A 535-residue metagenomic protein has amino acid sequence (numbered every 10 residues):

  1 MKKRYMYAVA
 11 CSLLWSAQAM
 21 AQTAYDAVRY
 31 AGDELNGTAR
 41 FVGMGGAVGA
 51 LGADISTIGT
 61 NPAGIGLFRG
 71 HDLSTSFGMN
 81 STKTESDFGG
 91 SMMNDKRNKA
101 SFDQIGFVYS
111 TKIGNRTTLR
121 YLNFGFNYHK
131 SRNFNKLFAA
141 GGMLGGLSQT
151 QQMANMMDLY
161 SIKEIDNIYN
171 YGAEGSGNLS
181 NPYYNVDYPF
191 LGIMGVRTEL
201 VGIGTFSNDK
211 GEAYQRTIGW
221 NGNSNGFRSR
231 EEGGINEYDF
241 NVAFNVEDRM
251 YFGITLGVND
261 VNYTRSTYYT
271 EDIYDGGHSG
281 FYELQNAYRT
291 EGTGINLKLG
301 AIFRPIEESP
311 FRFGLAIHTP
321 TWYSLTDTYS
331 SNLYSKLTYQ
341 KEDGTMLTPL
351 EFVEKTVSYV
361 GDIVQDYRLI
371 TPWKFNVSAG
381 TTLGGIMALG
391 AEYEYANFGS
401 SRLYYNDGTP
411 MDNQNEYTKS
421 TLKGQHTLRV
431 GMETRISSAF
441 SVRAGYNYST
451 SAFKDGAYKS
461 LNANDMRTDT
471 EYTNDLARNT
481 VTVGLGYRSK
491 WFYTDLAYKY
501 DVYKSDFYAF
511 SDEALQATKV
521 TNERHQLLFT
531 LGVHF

Functional and structural regions predicted by a protein language model:
M1-Y25, F535: Bacterial Sec-dependent N-terminal signal peptides
Y7-V9, A63, V481: Intrinsic disorder/low-complexity detector
L13-A17, A63, A444: Residue-level signal for alpha-helical transmembrane segments in multi-pass membrane proteins
Q22-N36, F41, S110-F535: Outer-membrane beta-barrel porins/channels
A39, L51-T60, G66-L144, N236: Outer-membrane beta-barrel translocator/receptor signature
